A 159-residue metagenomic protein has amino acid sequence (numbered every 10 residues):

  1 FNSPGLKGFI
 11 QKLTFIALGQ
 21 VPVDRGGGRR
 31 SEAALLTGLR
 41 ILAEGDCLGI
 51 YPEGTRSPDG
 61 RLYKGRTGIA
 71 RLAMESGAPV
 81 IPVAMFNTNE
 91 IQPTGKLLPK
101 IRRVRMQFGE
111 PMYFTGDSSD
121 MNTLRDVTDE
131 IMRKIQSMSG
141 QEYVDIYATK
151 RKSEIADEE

Functional and structural regions predicted by a protein language model:
F1-R29: Catalytic core of membrane glycerolipid acyltransferases/transacylases, capturing the structured, soluble-facing
E32-E159: Non-catalytic C-terminal accessory region of glycerolipid acyltransferases and related lyso-lipid remodeling enzymes
